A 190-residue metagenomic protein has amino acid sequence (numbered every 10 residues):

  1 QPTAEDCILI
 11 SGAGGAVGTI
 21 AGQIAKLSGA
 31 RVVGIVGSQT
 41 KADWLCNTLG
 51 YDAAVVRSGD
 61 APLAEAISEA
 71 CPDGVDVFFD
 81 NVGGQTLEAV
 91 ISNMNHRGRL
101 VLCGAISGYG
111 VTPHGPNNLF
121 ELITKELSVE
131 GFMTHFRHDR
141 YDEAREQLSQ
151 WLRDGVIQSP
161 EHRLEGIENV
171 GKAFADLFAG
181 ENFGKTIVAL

Functional and structural regions predicted by a protein language model:
Q1-G59: Mid-domain Rossmann-like dinucleotide-binding core that forms the NAD(H)/NADP(H) cofactor-binding site
A21-G22, A42, L87, I91 (+2 more regions): Generic hydrophobic/aromatic pocket-lining and core-packing "Φ" positions
A25, L45, F78, V90 (+4 more regions): Terminal peptide-recognition signature
V36, Q85-I157, L190: Glycine-rich phosphate-binding loop and adjacent beta-alpha segment of Rossmann(oid) nucleotide-cofactor-binding
A61-P72: Short amphipathic alpha-helix with an adjacent loop that forms part of the alpha/beta core around
D73-D80, G98-R99: Short SAM/SAH-binding signature in class I
V156-R163, G171-L190: C-terminal capping/lid region of NAD(P)-dependent oxidoreductase domains
